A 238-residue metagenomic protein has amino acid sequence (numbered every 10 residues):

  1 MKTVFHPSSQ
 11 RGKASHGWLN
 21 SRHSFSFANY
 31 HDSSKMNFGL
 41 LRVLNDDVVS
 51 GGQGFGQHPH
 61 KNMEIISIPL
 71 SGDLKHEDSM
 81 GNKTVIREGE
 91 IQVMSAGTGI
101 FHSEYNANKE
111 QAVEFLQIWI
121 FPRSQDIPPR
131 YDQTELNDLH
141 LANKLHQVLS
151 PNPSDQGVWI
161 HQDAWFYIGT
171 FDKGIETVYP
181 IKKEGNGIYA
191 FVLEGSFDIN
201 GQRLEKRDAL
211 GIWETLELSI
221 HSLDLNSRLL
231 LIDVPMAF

Functional and structural regions predicted by a protein language model:
M1-F238: Jelly-roll (double-stranded beta-helix
